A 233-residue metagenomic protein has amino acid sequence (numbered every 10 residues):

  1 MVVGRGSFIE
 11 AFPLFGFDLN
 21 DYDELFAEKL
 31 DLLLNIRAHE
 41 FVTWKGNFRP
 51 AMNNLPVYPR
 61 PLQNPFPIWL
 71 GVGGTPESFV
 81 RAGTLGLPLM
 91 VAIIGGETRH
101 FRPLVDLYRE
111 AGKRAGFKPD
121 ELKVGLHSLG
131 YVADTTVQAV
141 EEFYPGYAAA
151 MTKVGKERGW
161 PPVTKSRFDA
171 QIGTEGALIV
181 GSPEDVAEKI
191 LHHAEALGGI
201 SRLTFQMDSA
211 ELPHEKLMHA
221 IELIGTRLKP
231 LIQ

Functional and structural regions predicted by a protein language model:
M1-Q233: Active-site-adjacent structural elements that line small-molecule/cofactor binding pockets in enzymes
